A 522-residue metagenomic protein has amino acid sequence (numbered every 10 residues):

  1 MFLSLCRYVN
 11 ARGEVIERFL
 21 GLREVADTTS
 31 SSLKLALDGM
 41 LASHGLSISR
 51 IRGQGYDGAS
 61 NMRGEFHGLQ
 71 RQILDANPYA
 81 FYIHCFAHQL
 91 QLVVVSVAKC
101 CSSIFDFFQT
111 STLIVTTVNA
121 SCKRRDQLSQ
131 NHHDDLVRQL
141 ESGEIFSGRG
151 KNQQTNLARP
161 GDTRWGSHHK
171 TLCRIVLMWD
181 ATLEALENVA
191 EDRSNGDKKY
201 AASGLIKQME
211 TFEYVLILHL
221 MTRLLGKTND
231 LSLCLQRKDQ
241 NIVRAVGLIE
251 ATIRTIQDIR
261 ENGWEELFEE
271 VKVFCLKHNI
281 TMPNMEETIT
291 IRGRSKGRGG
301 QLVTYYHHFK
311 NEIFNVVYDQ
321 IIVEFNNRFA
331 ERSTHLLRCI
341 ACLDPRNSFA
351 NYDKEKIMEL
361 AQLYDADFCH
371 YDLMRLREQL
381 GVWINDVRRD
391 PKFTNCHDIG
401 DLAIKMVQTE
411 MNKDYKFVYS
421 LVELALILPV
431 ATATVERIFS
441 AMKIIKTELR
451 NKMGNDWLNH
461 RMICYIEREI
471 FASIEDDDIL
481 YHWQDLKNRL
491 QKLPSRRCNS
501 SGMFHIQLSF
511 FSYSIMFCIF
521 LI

Functional and structural regions predicted by a protein language model:
M1-I522: Alpha-helical structural modules in large enzymes and assemblies
